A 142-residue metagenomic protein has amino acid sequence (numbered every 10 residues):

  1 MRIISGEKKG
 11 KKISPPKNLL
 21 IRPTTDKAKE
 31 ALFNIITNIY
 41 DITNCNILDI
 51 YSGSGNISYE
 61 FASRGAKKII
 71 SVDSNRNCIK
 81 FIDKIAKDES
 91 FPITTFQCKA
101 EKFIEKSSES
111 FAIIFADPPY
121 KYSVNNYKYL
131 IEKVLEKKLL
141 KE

Functional and structural regions predicted by a protein language model:
M1-E142: Class I S-adenosyl-L-methionine-dependent methyltransferase catalytic core
